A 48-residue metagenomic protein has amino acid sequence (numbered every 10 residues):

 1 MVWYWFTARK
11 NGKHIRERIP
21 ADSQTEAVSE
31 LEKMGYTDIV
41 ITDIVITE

Functional and structural regions predicted by a protein language model:
M1-H14: Short aromatic-glycine-(Arg/Gly/Cys) micro-motifs in beta-strand/loop hairpins
A8, Q24, I46: Residue-level signal for functionally critical sites in structured catalytic/ligand-binding pockets
K13-D22: A short, exposed loop/beta-hairpin motif centered on an aromatic-Gly-Thr core
A27: Residue-level signature of catalytic and energy-coupling elements of molecular machines, predominantly ATP/GTP-dependent
E30: DNA-recognition helix of helix-turn-helix
K33-E48: Short, mixed-charge low-complexity intrinsically disordered segments
